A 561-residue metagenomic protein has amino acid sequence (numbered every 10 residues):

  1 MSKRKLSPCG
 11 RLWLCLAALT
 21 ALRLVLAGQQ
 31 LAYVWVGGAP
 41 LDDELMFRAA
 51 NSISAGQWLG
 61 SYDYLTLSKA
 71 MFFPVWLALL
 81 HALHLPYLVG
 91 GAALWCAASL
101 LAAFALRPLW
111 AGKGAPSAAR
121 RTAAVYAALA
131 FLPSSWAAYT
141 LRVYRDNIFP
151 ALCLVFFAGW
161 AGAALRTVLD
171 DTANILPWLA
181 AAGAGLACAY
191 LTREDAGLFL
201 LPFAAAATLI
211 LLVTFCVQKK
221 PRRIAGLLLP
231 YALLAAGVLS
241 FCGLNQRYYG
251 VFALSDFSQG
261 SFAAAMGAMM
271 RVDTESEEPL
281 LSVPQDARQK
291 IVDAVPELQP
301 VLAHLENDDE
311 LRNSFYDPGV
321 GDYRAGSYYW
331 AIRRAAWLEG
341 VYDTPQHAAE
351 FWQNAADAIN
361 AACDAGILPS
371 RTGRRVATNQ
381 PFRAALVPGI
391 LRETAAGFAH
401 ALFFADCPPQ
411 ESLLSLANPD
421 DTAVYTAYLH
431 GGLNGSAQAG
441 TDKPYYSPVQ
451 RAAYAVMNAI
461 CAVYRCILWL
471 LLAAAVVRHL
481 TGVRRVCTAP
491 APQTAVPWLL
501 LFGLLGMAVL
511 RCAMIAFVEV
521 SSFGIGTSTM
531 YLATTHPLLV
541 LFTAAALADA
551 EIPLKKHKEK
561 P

Functional and structural regions predicted by a protein language model:
M1-G28, A225-G226, T488-L501, D549-P561: Start-transfer (signal-anchor) and selected internal transmembrane alpha helices of multi-pass inner/ER membrane
P8-A39, F131-L132, L233-L244, A508-C512: Transmembrane signal-anchor helices characteristic of membrane glycosylation enzymes that use polyprenol
L31-A49, W58-W76: Extracytoplasmic catalytic/substrate-binding loops of multi-pass membrane glycan-assembly enzymes
A32, V36-L41, L45-M46, L234-F382: Juxtamembrane membrane-water interface segments immediately following transmembrane helices in multi-pass
M71-P74, H84, L88, A127-L152 (+2 more regions): Aromatic- and kink-enriched transmembrane "portal" helix at the membrane-lumen/periplasm boundary that abuts
Y87-A115, T122, A128, L132 (+2 more regions): Transmembrane-helix motifs of polytopic, lipid-linked glycan transferases
L101-F104, I148-L169, L186, F542: Specific aromatic-rich, kink-prone transmembrane helix
W178-R193, L234-F241: Membrane-interface alpha helices of multi-pass inner-membrane proteins
